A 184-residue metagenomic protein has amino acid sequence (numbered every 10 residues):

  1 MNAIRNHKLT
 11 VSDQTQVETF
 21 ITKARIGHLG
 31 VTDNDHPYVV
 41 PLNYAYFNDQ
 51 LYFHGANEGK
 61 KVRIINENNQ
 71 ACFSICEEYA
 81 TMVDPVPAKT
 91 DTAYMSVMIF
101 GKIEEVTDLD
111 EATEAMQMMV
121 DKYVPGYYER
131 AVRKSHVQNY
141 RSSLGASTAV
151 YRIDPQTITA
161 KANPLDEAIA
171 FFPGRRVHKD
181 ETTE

Functional and structural regions predicted by a protein language model:
M1-N48, Y52: An N-terminal domain-cap segment
N2-K8, A80-E184: Charged, gly/pro-rich active-site loop segments
T22, N66-A71, Q117-P125: Short, intrinsically disordered, mixed-charge
R25, V40, F47-D49, E67-A71 (+2 more regions): A generic structural signal for short beta-strands and their flanking turns/coil linkers
G30, S74, V150-D154: A structural signal for short, well-ordered beta-strand segments and their strand-loop junctions that often border
T32, A56-E58, C76-E78, K102-E104 (+1 more regions): Histidine- and/or cysteine-centered catalytic micro-motif in compact active-site loops
P37-Y38, I65-N66, P164-L165: Short glycine/proline-enriched turns and hinge-like loops at secondary-structure junctions
A45-T81: A short mixed-secondary-structure module that forms the rim of ligand-binding clefts
